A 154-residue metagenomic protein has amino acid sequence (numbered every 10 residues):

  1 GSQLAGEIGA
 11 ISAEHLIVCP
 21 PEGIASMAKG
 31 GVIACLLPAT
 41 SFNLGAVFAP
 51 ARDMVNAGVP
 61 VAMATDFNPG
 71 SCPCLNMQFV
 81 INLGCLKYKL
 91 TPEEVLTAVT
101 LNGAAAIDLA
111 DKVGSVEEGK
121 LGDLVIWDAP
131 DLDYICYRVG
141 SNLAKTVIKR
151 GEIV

Functional and structural regions predicted by a protein language model:
G1-A49: Active-site core of metal-dependent hydrolases
E7-I8, V47-A129: His/Asp/Glu-enriched, well-ordered alpha-helical/loop segment that forms or immediately abuts the divalent-metal
S12, S115, T146: Conserved beta-strand positions that form and line the central face of beta-propeller blades
A13-L16, L36-A39, M63-T65, S71 (+1 more regions): Thr-Gly-centered strand-to-loop micro-motif
M27-A28, F79, C136: Residues in and immediately flanking transmembrane alpha helices
G30-V32, A57, G122, K145: Structural beta-strand/beta-sheet cores of well-ordered domains, especially the beta-sheet scaffolds that support
A39-F42, N68-P69, D131-L132, E152-V154: Short, glycine-/Ser/Thr-/acidic-enriched flexible segments
V99-L101, L121-V154: C-terminal cap of metal-dependent C-N hydrolases
